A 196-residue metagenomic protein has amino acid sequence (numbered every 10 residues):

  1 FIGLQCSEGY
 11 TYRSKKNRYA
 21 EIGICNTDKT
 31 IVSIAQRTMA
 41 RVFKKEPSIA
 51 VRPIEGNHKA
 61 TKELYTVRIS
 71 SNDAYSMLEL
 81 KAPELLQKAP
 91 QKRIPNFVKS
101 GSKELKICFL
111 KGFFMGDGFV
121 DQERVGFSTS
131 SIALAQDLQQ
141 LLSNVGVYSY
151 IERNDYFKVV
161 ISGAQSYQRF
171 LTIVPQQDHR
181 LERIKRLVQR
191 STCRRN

Functional and structural regions predicted by a protein language model:
F1-N196: Internal intein/HINT superfamily modules and their associated LAGLIDADG
